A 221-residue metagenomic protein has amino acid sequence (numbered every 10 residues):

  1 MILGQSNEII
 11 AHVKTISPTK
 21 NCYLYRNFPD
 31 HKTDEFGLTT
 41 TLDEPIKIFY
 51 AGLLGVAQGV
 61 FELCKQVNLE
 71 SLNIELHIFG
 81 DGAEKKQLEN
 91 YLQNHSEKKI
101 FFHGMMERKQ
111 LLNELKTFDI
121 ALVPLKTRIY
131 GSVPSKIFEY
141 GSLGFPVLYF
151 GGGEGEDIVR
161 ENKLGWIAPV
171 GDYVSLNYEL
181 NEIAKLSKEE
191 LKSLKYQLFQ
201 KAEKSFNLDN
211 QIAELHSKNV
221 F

Functional and structural regions predicted by a protein language model:
M1-F36, D43, I100-F102: Donor nucleotide-sugar binding/catalytic pocket of nucleotide-sugar-dependent glycosyltransferases
L3, P29, T41-Q58, L63-V67 (+1 more regions): Conserved donor-binding/catalytic core segment of Leloir-type glycosyltransferases
G4-S6, N27-F28, V60, D81 (+1 more regions): Replace "coordinates the UDP/GDP/TDP-sugar" with "coordinates nucleotide-activated sugar donors
P45, H77-F79, K86-L112: Nucleotide-activated donor-binding/catalytic signature segment of Leloir-type glycosyltransferases, i.e., the conserved
Q58, K109-N113, A121-G141, L148-I158: Nucleotide-sugar-dependent
F118: An anion/phosphate-binding loop that grips the pyrophosphate of nucleotide cofactors and donors
T127, E161, W166-V174, E182-K188: Conserved acidic donor-binding segment of nucleotide-sugar-dependent glycosyltransferases
S175, K188-V220: A charged, aromatic-enriched C-terminal amphipathic alpha-helix characteristic of glycosyltransferases across folds
